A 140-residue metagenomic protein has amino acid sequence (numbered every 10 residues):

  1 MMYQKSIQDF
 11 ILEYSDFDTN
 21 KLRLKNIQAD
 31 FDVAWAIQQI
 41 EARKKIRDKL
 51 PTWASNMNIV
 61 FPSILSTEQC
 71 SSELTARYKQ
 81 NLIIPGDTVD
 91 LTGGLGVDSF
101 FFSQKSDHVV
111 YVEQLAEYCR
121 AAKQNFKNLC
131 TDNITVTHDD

Functional and structural regions predicted by a protein language model:
M1-D140: SAM-dependent transferase fold signal centered on methyltransferase-like domains, encompassing both Class I
